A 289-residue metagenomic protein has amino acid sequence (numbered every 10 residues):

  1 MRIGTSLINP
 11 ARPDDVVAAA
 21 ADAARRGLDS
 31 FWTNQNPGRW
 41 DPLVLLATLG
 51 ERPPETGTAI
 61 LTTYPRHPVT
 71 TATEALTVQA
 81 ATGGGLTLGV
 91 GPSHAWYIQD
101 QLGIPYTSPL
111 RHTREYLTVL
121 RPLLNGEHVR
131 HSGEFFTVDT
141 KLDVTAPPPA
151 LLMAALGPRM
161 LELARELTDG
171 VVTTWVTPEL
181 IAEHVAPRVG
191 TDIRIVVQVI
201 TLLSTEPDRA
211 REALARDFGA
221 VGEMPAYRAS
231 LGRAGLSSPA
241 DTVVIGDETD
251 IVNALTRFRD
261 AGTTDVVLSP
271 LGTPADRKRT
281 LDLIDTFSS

Functional and structural regions predicted by a protein language model:
M1-S289: Active-site-adjacent structural elements that line small-molecule/cofactor binding pockets in enzymes
